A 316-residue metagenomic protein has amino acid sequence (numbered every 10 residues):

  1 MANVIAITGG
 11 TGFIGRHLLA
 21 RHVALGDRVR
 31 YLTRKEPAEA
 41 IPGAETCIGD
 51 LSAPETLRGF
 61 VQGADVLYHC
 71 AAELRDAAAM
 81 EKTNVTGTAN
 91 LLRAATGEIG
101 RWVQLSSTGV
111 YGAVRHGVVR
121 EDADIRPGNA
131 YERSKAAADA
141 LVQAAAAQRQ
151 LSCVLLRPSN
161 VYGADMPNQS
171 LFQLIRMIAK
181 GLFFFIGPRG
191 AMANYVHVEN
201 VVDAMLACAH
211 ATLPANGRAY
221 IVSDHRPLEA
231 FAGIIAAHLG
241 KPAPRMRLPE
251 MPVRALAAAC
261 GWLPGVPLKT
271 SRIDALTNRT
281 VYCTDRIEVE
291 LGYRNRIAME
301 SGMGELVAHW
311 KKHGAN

Functional and structural regions predicted by a protein language model:
V4, T284-V289, R294, A298-N316: Amphipathic terminal alpha-helices
I5-L25: N-terminal Rossmann NAD(P)H-binding glycine-rich loop of SDR-like oxidoreductase domains
A38, I48-T86, N90, A94 (+1 more regions): NAD(P)H-binding glycine-rich loop region in Rossmannoid oxidoreductase-like domains and their noncatalytic homologs
T86-Y131, A146: Conserved Rossmann-fold NAD(P)-dependent oxidoreductase catalytic core, especially the SDR/UDP-sugar
G128-V154: Active-site Tyr-X1-5-Lys
A137, M166-Q173, I186-H210, G217-R218: Substrate-positioning beta->alpha
V198, G233, L256-R294: Conserved C-terminal active-site "lid" loop/helix of NAD(P)H-dependent oxidoreductases that clamps the redox cofactor
A211-L268, E300, G304-V307, G314: Mid/C-terminal beta-alpha module of Rossmann-like enzyme folds, strongest in SDR-family dehydrogenases/epimerases
